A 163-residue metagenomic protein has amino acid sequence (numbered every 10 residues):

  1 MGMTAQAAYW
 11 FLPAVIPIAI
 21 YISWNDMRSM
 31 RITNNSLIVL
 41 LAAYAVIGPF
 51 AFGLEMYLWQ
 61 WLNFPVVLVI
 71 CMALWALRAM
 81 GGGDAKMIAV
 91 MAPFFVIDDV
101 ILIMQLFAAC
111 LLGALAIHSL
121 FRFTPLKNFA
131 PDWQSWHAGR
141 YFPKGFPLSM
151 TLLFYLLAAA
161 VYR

Functional and structural regions predicted by a protein language model:
M1-R163: A membrane-topology feature that recognizes alpha-helical transmembrane segments and their immediate juxtamembrane
